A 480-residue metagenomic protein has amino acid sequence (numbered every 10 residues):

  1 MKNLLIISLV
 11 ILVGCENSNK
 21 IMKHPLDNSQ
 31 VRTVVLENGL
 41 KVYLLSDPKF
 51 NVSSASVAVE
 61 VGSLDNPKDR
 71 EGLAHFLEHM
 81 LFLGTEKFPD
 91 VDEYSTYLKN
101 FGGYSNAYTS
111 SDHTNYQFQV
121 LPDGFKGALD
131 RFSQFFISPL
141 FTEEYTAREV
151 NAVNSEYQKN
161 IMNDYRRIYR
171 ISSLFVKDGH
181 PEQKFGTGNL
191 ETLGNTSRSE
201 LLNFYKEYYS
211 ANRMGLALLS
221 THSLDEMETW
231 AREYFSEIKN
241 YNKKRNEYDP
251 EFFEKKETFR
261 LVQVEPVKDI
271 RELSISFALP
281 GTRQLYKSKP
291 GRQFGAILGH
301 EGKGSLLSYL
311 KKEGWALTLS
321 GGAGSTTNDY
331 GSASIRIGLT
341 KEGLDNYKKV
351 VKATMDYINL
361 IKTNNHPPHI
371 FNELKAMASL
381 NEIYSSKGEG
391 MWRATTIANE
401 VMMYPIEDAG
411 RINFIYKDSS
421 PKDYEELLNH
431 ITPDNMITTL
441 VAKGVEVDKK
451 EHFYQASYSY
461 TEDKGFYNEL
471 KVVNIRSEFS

Functional and structural regions predicted by a protein language model:
N3-L12: Sec-dependent N-terminal signal peptides
C15-E93, D130-F132, L202-E313, V351 (+1 more regions): His/Glu-rich zincin catalytic helix
I21, G215-A217, H369-S480: C-terminal regions of mature proteins
S54-Q119, M162-D164, Q183-N189, H300-T318 (+2 more regions): M16/MPP (pitrilysin/insulinase) zinc-metallopeptidase core fold and M16-derived inactive scaffolds
D69, L73, D90, Y94-Y97 (+20 more regions): Stable alpha-helical elements in mature extracytoplasmic
G84-T85, A128, F135-F136, E144 (+10 more regions): Scaffold signal of the M16-like zinc-metallopeptidase fold and its non-catalytic homologs
P139-Q158, S223, N242-K256, A323-S325 (+1 more regions): Acidic/histidine-enriched alpha-helical segments
K287-N365: Structured mid-domain segments that build the active-site/substrate or prosthetic-cofactor binding neighborhood
